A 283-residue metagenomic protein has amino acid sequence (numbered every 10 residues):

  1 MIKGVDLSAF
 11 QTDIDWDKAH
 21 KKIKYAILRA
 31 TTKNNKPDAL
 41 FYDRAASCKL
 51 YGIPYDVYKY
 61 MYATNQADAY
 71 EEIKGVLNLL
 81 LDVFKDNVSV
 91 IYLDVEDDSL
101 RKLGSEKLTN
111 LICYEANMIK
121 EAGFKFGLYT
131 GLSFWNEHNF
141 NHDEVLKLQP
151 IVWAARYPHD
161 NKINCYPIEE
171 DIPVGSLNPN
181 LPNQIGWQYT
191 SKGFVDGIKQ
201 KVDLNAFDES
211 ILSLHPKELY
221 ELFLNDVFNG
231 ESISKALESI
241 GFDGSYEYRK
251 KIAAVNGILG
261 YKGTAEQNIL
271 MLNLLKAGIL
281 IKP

Functional and structural regions predicted by a protein language model:
M1-A9, W16, H142-L219: Functionally critical loop-and-helix segments that line ligand-binding/catalytic clefts of soluble enzyme domains
M1-F124: Substrate-binding cleft of extracellular glycoside hydrolase catalytic domains
D38-F41, D68-E71, H138-H142, I258 (+1 more regions): Short secondary-structure transition/capping segments
Y58-M61, D86-I91, G127-G131, Y248-R249 (+2 more regions): Surface-exposed patches in mature extracellular/periplasmic domains of secreted proteins
N87-I168, P173: Catalytic domains of cell-wall/extracellular-matrix polysaccharide-remodeling enzymes, centered on de-N-acetylation
E209-D226, I279-P283: Low-complexity, Pro/Thr/Ser/Gly/Ala-rich linker/spacer regions in secreted, extracellular modular proteins
Y220-D243: Extracytoplasmic/periplasm-facing segments of secreted or lipoprotein envelope proteins
Y248-L280: Short, Lys/Arg-enriched alpha-helical microdomains
